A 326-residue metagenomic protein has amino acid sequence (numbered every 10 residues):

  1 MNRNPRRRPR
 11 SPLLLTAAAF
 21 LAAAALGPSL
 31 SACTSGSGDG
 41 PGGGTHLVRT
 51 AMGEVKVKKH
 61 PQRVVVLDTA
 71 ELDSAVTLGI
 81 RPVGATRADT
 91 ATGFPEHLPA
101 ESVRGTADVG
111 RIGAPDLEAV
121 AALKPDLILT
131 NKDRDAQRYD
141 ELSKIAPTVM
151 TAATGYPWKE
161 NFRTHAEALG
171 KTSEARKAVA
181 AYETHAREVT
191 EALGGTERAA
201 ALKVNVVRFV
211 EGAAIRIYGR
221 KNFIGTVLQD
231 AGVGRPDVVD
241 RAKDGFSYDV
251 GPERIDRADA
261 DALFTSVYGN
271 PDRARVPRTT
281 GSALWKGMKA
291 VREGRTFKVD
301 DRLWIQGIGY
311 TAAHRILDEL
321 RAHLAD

Functional and structural regions predicted by a protein language model:
N2-A70, E174-N205, G269-P277, R292 (+1 more regions): Bacterial Sec-exported substrate-binding components of ABC uptake systems
T50-M52, V109-E118, A242-G251: Short helix-initiation/N-cap motifs at beta->coil->alpha
E71-A119: A short, structured surface patch at a secondary-structure boundary
L117-K124, V250-D259: Short helices/loops that flank or line small-molecule/ion binding pockets
K124-L129, P147, D259-D261: Proline-aspartate-enriched helix->loop->beta-strand connector
Q137, E141-G212, G307-D326: Extracytoplasmic substrate-binding proteins
I215-S247: Alpha-helical, coiled-coil/dimerization segments enriched in small aliphatic residues
D259-D326: Structured C-terminal subdomain patch of bacterial secreted/periplasmic proteins
